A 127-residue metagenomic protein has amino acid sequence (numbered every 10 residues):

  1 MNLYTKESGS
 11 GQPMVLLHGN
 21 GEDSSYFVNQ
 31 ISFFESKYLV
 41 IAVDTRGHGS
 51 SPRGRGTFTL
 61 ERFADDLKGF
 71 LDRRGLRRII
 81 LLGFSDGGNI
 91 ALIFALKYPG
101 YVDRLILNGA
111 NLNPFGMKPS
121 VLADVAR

Functional and structural regions predicted by a protein language model:
Y4-G56, F70: Conserved HGGG/HGGXW glycine-rich cap/lid loop of the alpha/beta-hydrolase fold
G9-G11, S36, G75-R78, P99-G100: Active-site acidic short loop of glycosyltransferases
E22, G88, L112-N113: Active-site micro-motifs of SAM-dependent methyltransferase domains
D44, I80, D103-I106: Residue in the alpha/beta-hydrolase core beta-strand immediately N-terminal to the catalytic nucleophile
E61-I79: Conserved acidic catalytic loop of the alpha/beta-hydrolase fold
F63, L81-G83, N108: Short beta-strand immediately N-terminal to the catalytic nucleophile in serine-hydrolase-like folds
G83, G87, A91: Gly/Ala-rich beta-loop-alpha elbow adjacent to hydrolase catalytic centers
L92, L96-K97, D103-R127: Flexible "cap/lid" loop of the alpha/beta hydrolase fold
